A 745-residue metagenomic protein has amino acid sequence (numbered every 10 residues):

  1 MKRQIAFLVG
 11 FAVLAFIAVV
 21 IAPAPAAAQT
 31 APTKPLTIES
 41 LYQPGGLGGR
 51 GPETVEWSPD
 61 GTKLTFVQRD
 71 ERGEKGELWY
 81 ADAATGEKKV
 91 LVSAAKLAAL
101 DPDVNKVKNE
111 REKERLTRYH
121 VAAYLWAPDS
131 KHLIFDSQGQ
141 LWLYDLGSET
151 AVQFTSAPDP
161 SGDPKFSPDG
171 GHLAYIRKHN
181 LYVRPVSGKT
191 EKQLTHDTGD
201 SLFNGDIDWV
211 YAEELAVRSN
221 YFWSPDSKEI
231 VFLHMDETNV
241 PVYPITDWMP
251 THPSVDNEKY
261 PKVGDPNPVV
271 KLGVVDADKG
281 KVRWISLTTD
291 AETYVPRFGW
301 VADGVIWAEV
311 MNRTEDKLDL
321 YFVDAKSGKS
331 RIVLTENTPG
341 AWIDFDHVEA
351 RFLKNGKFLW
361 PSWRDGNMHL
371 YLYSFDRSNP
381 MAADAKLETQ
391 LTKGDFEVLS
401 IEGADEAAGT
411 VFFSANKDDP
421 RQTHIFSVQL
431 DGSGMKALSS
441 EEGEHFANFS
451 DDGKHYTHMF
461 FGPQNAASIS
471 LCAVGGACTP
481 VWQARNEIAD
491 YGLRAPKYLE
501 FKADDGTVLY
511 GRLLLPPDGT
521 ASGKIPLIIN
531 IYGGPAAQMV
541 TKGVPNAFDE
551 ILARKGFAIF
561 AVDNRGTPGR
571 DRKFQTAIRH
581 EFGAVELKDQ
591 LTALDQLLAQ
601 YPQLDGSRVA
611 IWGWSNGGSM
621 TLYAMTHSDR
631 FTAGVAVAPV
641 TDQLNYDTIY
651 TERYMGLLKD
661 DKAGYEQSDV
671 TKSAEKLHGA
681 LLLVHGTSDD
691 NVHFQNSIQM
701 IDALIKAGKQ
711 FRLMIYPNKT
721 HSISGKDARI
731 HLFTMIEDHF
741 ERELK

Functional and structural regions predicted by a protein language model:
M1-Q4, K745: Positively charged n-region of N-terminal signal peptides that target proteins for export
K2-R3, A31, A84, A99 (+3 more regions): Polar/charged alpha-helical tracts
I5-A6, E53, R712, L732: Sequence-pattern detector for short linear motifs and compositional/periodic biases rather than a specific fold
I5-F11, A157, D504, G617 (+1 more regions): Generic alpha-helix initiation/capping and coil-helix boundary signal
F7, F11-V13, I21-F449, K454-Y456 (+2 more regions): Beta-propeller folds
P241-V242, R297-G299, G304, E309-M311 (+1 more regions): Serine-hydrolase catalytic core recognition
